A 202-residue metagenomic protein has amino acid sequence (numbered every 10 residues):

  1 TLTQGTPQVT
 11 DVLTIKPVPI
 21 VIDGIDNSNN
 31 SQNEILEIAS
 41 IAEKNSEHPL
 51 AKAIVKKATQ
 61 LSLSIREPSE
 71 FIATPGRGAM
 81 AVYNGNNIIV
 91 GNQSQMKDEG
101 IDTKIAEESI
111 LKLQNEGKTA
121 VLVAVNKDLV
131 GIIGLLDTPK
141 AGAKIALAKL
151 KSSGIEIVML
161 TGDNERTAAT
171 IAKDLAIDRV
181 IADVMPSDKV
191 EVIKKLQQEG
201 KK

Functional and structural regions predicted by a protein language model:
T1-I101, K118-V130, N164-K173: Cytosolic catalytic regions of ATP/NTP-dependent phosphoryl-transfer enzymes
E67-S69, S109, A146, V192-I193: Short beta-alpha junctions and helix-cap segments that line functional grooves
V82-G85, E116-T119, V125-K202: Conserved ATP-binding TGD loop and adjacent catalytic N/P-domain core of P-type ATPases
A106: Nucleotide and nucleotide-moiety/phosphate-recognizing core
I110-Q114: Nucleotide-sugar donor-binding and catalytic loop/hinge architecture of NDP-sugar-dependent glycosyltransferases
